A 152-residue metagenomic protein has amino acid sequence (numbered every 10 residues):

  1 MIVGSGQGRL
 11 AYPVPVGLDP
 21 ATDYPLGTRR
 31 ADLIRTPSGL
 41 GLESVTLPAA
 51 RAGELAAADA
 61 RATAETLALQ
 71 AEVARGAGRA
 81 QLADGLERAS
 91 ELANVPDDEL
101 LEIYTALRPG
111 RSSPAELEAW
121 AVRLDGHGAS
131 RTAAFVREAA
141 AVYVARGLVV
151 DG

Functional and structural regions predicted by a protein language model:
M1-G76, A80-G152: C-terminal-biased regions
